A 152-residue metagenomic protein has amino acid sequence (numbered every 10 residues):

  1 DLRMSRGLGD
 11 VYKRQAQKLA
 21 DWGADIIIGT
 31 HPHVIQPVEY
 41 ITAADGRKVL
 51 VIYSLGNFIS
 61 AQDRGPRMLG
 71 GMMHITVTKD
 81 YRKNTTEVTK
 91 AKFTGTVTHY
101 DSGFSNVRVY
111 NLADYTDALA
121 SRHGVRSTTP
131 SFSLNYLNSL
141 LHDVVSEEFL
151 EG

Functional and structural regions predicted by a protein language model:
D1-Y12: Single conserved hydrophobic/aromatic residue that forms the stacking wall/gate of nucleotide- or nucleobase-binding
K13-G71: Conserved beta-sheet core of the metallophosphoesterase superfamily
G65-G152: A short C-terminal boundary segment appended to hydrolase-like catalytic domains
